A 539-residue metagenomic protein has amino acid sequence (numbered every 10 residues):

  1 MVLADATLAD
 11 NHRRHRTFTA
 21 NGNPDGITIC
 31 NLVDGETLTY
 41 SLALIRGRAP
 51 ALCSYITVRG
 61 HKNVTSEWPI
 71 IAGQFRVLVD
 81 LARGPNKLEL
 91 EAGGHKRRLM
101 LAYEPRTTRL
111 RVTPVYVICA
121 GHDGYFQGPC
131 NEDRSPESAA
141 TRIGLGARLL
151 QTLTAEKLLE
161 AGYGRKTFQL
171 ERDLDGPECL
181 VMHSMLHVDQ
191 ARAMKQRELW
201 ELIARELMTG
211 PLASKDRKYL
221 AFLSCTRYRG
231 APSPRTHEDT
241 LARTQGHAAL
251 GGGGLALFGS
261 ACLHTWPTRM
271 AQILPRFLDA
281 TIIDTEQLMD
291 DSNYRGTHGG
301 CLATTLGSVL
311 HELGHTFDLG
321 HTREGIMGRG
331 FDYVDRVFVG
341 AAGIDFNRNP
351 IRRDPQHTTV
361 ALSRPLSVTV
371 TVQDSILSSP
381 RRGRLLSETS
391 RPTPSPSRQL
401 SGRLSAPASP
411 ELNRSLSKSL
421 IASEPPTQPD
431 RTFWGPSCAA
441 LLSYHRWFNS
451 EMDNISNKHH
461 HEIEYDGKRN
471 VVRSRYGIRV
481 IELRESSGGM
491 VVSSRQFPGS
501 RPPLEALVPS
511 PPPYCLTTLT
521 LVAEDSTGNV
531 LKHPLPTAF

Functional and structural regions predicted by a protein language model:
M1-P24: PEST-like, low-complexity acidic/proline-rich intrinsically disordered segments, predominantly at protein N-termini
R16-R111, E462-F539: Beta-strand-enriched, solvent-exposed domains that form extended recognition/catalytic surfaces
Y40, T322-P536: Replace "(M1/M4/M9/M12/WLM)" with "(e.g., M1/M4/M8/M9/M12/M26/WLM)" and add "not limited to" to clarify scope
N63-P69, G73-P85, G93-L255, S260-A261 (+3 more regions): Propeptide-to-catalytic entry region of secreted or membrane-anchored zinc metalloproteases
G121-Y125, R229-P232, T265-P267, E324-I326 (+2 more regions): Eukaryotic short linear interaction motifs
A155, L159, D318-T322, D332: Short amphipathic alpha-helices and their capping/turn residues within compact interaction modules
P234, E238-G299: Active-site scaffold of zinc-dependent metalloenzymes
A303-G320: Active-site recognition of the HExxH zinc-binding catalytic motif
